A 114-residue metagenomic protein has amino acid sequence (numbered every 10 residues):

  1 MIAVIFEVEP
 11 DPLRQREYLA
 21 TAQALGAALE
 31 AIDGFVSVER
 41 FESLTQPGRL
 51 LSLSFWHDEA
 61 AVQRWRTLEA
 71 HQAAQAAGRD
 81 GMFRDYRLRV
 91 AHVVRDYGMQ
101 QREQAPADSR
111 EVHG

Functional and structural regions predicted by a protein language model:
M1-L50, H57-T67, M82-G114: Short S/T/G/P-rich N-terminal loop/turn motif that feeds into the first structured element of a domain
A74, G78: Conserved short loop/helix modules at catalytic or binding sites in compact beta-alpha or helix-hairpin-helix contexts
